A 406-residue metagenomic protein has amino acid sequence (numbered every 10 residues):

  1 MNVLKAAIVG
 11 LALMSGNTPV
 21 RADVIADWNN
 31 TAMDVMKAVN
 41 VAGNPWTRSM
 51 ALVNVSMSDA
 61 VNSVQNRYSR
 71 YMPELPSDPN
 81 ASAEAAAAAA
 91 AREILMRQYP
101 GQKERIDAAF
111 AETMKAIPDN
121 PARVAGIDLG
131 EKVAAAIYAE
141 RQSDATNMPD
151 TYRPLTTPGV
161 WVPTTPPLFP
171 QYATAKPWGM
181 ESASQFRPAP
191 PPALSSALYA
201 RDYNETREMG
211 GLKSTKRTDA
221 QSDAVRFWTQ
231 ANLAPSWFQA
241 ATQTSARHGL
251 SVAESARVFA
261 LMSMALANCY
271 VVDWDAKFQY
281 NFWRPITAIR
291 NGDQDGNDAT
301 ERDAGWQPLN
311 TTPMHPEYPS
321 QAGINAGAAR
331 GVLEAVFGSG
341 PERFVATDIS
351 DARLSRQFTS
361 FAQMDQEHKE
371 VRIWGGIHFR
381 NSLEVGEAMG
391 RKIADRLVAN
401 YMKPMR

Functional and structural regions predicted by a protein language model:
M1-N2: N-terminal secretory signal peptides that target proteins for export/translocation
K5-G16: Bacterial N-terminal signal peptides
A22-R406: Acidic/polar surface patches and capping/hinge elements
